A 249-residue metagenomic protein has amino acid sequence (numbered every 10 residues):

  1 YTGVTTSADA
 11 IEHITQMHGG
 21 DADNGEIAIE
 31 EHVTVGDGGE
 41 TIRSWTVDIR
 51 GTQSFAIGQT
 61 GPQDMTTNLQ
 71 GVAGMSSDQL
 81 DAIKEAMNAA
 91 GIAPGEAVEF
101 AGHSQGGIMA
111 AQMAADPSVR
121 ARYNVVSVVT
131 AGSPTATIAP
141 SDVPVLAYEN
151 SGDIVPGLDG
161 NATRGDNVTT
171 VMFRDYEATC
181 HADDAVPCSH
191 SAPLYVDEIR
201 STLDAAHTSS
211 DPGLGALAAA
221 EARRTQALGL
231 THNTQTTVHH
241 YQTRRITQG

Functional and structural regions predicted by a protein language model:
Y1-A97, S118-G249: Alpha/beta hydrolase fold serine-hydrolase catalytic domain that processes acyl esters and thioesters
A101-A111: Gly/Ala-rich beta-loop-alpha elbow adjacent to hydrolase catalytic centers
A115: Short, well-ordered alpha-helices that flank and scaffold nucleotide-derived cofactor binding pockets
